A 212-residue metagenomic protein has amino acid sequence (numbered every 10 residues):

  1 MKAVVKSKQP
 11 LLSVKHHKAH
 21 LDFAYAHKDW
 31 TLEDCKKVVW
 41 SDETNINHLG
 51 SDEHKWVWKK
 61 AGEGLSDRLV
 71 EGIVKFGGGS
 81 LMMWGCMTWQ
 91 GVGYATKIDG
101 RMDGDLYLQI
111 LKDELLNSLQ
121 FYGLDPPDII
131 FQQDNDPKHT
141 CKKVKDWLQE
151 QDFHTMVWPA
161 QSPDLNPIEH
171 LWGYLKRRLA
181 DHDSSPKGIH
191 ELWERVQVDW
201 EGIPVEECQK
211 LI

Functional and structural regions predicted by a protein language model:
M1-D22, L32, K36-K55: Conserved short alpha-helical interface segments
D34-N45, Q161, I168-I212: C-terminal anion-handling pockets and recognition modules
S41-E43, D125-H139, S162-N166: Acidic/histidine-rich, metal-coordinating catalytic segments
V57-P126: Electropositive, glycine- and tryptophan-enriched low-complexity nucleic-acid-binding patches
L119-I129, P204-K210: Surface-exposed helix-capping loop/turn segments at secondary-structure junctions
G123, I130-F131, K143, E150 (+2 more regions): Preference for well-ordered, secondary-structure-rich cores of eukaryotic proteins
D136-L165, E169: Helix-centered, glycine/charged polyanion-binding patches within enzymatic domains that contact phosphate-containing
